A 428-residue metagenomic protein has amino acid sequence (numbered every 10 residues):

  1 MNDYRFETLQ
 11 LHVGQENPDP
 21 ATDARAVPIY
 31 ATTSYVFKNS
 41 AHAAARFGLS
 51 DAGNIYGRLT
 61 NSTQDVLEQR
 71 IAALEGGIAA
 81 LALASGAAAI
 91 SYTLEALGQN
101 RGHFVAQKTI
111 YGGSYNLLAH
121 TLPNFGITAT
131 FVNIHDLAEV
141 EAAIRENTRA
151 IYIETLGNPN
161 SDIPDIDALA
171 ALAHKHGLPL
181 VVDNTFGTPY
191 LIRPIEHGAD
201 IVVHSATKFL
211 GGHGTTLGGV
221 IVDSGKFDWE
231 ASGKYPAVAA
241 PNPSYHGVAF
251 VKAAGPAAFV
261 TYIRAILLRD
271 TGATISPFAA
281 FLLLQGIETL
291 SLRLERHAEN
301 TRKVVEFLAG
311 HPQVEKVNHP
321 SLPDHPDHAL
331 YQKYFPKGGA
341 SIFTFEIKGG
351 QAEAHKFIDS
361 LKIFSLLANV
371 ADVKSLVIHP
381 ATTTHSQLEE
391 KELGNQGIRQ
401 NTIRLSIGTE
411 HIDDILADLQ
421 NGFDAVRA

Functional and structural regions predicted by a protein language model:
M1-N61, Q69-R70, I403: N-terminal "arm"/small-domain region of PLP-dependent enzymes with the aminotransferase-like
G14, P18, A80-G310: Conserved PLP-enzyme active-site core in the AAT-like
N39-S91, G113-H120: Conserved N-terminal alpha-helix of the aminotransferase class I/II PLP-enzyme fold
I78, A119, T128, E146 (+3 more regions): PLP-dependent enzyme catalytic core of the Aspartate aminotransferase-like
I151, G219-I221, V317, F343 (+1 more regions): Well-ordered beta-strand positions enriched in small/hydrophobic/aromatic, beta-favoring residues
L156, T185-G187, L322, K348 (+1 more regions): Active-site beta-loop-alpha junctions enriched in small/polar residues
V222, T344-E346, S406-G408: Short hydrophobic/aromatic beta-strand micro-patches that form the beta-sheet surface supporting nucleotide- or nucleic
T271-T274, F278-A280, Q285, T289 (+4 more regions): Conserved small-domain helix->loop->beta segment predominantly found in fold-type I
